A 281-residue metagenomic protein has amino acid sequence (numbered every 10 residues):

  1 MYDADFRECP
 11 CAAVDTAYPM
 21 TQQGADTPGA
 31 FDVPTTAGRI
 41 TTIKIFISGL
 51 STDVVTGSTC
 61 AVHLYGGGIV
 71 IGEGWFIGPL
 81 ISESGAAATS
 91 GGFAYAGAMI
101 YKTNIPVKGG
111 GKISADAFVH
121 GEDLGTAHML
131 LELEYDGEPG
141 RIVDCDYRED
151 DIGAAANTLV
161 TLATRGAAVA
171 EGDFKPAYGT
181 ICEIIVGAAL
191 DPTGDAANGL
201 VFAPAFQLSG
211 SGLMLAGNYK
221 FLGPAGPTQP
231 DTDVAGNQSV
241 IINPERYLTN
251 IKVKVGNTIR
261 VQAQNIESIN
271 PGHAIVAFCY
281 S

Functional and structural regions predicted by a protein language model:
M1-S281: Beta-strand-centric surfaces of beta-sandwich/beta-rich domains
